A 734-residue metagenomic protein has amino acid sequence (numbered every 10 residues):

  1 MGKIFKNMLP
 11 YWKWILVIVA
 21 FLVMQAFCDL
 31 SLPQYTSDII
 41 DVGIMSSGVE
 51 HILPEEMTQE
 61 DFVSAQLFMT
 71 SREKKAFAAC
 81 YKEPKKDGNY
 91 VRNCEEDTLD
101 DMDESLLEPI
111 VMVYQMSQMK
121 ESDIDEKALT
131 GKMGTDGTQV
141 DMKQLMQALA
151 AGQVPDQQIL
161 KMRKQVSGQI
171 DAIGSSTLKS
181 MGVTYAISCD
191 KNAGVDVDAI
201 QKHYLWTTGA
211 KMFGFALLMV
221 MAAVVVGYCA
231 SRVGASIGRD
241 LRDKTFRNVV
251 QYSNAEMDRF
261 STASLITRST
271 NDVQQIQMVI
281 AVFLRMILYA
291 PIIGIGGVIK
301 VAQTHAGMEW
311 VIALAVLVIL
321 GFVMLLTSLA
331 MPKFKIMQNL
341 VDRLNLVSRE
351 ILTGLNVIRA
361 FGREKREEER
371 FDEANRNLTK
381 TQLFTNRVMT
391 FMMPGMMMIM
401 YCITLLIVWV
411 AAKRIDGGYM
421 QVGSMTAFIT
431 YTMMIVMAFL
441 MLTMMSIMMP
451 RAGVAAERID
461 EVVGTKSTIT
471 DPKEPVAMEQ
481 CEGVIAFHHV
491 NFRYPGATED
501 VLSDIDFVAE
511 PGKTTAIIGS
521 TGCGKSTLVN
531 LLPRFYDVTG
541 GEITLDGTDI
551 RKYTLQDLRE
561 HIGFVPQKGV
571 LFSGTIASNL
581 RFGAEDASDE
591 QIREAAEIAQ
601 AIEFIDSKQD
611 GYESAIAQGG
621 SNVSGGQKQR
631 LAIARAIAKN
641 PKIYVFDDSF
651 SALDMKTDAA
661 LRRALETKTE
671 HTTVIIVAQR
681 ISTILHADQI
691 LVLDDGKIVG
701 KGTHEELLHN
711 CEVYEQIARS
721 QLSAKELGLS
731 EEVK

Functional and structural regions predicted by a protein language model:
M1-L32, T36-M212, L218, A222 (+11 more regions): Membrane-integrated ABC transporters
P10-W12, D141, L145, V154-Q158 (+10 more regions): An intracellular "coupling" helix at the cytosolic face of ABC transporter transmembrane type-1 domains
Y11, V23-S31, F213-V224, I276-V279 (+7 more regions): Hydrophobic alpha-helical transmembrane bundles that constitute the permease/transmembrane domains of multi-pass
I15, H51, Q66-M69, C80-L107 (+2 more regions): ABC-type nucleotide-binding domain
C28-I44, F215-T262, I266, T270 (+9 more regions): Juxtamembrane helix-loop junctions of ABC transporter transmembrane domains
I44-H51, Q59-V63, T70, D141 (+12 more regions): Short intracellular "coupling" helices and adjacent cytoplasmic loop segments at the cytosolic face of multi-pass
G296, K300-L317, G321, T327 (+2 more regions): Helix-loop-helix
